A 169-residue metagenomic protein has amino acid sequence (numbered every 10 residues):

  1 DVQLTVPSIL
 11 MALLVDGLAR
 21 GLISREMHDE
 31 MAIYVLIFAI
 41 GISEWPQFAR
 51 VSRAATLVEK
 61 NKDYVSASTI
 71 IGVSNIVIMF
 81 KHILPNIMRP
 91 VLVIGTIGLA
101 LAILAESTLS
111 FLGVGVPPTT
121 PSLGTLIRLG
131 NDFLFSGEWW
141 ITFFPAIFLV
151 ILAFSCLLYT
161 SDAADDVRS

Functional and structural regions predicted by a protein language model:
D1-S161, S169: Alpha-helical transmembrane segments of integral membrane proteins, especially multi-pass inner/plasma-membrane
